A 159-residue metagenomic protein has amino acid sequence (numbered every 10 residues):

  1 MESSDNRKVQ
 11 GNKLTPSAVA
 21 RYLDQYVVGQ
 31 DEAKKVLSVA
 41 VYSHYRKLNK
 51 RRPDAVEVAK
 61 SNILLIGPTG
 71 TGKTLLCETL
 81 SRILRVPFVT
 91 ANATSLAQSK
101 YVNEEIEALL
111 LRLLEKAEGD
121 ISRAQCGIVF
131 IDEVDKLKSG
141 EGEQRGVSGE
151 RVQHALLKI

Functional and structural regions predicted by a protein language model:
M1-I159: Non-catalytic accessory segments flanking P-loop/AAA+ NTPase cores
